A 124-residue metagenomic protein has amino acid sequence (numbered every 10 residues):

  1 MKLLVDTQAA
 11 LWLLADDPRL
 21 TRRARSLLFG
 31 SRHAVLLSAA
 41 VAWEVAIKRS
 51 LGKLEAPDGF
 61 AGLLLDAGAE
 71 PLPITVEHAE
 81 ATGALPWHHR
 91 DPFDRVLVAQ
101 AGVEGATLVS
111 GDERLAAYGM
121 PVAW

Functional and structural regions predicted by a protein language model:
M1-L37, S50-G62, E104, E113-A117: Short, well-structured N-terminal submotif of metal-dependent ribonuclease cores
K2, A42-W43, A84, H89: A general, composition-driven signal for non-globular sequence regions
L37-A40, V96: Aromatic- and histidine-enriched alpha-helix N-cap/loop-to-helix transition segments that scaffold the rims
A39-E44, V76: Short, conserved active-site loops that position catalytic residues or coordinate cofactors/metal ions across diverse
S50, E55-A61, D66-R114, M120-W124: Active-site neighborhoods of divalent-metal-dependent phosphate/nucleic-acid chemistry enzymes
